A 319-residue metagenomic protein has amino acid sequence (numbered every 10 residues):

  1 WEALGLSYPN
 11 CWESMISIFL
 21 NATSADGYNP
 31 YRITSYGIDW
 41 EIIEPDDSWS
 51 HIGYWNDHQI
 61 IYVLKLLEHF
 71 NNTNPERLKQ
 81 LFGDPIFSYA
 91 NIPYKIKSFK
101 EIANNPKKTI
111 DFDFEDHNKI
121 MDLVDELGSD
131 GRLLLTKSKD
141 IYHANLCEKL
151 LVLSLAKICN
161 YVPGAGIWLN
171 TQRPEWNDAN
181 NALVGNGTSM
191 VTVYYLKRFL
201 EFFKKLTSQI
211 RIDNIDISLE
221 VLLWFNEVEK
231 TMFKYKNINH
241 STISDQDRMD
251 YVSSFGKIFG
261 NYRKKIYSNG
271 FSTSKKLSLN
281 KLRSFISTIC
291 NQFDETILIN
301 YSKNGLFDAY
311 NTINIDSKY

Functional and structural regions predicted by a protein language model:
W1-Y319: Acidic, mature catalytic/reactive cores of soluble proteins
